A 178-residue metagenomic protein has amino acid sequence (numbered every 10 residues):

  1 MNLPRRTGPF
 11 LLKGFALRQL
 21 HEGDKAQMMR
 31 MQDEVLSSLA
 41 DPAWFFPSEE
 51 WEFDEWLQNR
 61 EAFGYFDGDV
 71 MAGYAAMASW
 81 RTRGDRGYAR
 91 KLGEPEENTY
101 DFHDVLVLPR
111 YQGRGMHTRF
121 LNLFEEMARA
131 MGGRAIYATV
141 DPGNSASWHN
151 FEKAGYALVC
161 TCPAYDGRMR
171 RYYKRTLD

Functional and structural regions predicted by a protein language model:
M1-A26: Conserved N-terminal entry element of GNAT/NAT acetyltransferase domains
A40-G68, A76, T82: Active-site rim helix/loop that mediates acceptor-substrate recognition in acyltransferases
Y74-D104, Y165: Conserved acyl-donor/pantetheine-binding loop and adjacent beta-alpha core of acyl/acetyltransferases and related
V107, G113-E126, H149, K153: Conserved acetyl-CoA-binding loop-helix of GNAT-fold acetyltransferases
Q112, A138-W148, Y165-D166: Conserved beta-strand-loop-alpha-helix junction that forms the acyl-donor binding cleft
T118, A130, P142-C160: Conserved active-site alpha-helix within GNAT-family acetyltransferase domains
A128-V140: Conserved GNAT acetyl-CoA-binding A-motif
P163-D178: C-terminal "cap" of GNAT-fold acetyltransferases
